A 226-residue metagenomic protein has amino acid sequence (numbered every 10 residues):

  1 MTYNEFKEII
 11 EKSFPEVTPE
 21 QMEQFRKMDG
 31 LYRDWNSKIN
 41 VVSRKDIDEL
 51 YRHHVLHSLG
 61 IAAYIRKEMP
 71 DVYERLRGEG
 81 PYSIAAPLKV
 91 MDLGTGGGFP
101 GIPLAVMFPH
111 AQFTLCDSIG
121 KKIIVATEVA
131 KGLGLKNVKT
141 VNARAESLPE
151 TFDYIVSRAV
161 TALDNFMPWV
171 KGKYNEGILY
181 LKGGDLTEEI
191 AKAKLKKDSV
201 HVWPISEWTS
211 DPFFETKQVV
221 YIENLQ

Functional and structural regions predicted by a protein language model:
M1-A85, M91, K121, E128-K136: Class I SAM-dependent transferase core
D92-G96: Conserved S-adenosyl-L-methionine
G97-H110: Conserved SAM-binding loop of SAM-dependent methyltransferases across substrates and taxa, primarily the Class I
Q112-D117: Conserved SAM-binding motif I beta-strand of class I
G134-A145: Conserved SAM-binding strand-loop segment of SAM-dependent methyltransferases
M167-I178: A short glycine-rich, Lys/Arg-flanked "PGG" loop and its adjoining helix->strand segment in the class I
E176-E188: Conserved beta-strand signature within the Rossmann-like core of class I S-adenosyl-L-methionine
D185-Q226: Active-site capping/gating segments
